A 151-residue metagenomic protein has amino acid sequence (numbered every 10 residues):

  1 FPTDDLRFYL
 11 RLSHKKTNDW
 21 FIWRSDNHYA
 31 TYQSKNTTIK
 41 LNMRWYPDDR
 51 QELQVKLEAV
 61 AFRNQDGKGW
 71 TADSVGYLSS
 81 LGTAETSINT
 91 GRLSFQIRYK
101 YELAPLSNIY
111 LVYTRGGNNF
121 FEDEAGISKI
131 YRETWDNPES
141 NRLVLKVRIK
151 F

Functional and structural regions predicted by a protein language model:
F1-F151: Exposed, low-structure sequence patches enriched in small/polar residues
